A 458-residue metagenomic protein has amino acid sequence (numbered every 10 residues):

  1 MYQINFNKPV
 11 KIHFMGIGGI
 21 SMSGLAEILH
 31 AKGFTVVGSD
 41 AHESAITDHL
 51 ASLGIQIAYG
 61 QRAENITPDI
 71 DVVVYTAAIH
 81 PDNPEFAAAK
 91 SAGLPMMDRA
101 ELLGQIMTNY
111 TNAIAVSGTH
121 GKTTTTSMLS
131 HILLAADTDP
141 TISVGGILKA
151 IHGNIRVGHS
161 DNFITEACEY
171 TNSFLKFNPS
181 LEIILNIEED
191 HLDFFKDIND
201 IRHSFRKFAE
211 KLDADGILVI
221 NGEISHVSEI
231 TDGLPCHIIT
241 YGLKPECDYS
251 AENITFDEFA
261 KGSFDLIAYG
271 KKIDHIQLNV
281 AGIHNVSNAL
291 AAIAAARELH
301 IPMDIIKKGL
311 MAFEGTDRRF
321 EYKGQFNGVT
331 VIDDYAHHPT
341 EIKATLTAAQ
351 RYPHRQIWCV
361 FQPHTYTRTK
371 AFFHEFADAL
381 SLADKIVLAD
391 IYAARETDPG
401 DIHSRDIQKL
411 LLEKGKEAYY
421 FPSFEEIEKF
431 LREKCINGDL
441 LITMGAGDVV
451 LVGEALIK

Functional and structural regions predicted by a protein language model:
Y2-H13, S21, L25-I28, K32 (+4 more regions): Nucleotide phosphate-binding/pyrophosphate-handling subdomain across enzymes that bind or process nucleotide phosphates
N5-F6, I28-F34, A51, E64-P68 (+5 more regions): Phosphate-binding loop of NTP-binding sites
I12-F14, V73, I114, P140 (+3 more regions): Conserved hydrophobic helix-helix packing surfaces used for dimerization/oligomerization
I12-I17, M444: Conserved N-terminal Rossmann-fold NAD(P)-binding element of oxidoreductases
T35-G38, T141, V387, Y419: Conserved beta-strand positions in the Rossmann-like core of class I SAM-dependent methyltransferases
T35-H49: NAD(P)-binding Rossmann-fold cofactor-contacting core
S39-D40, A58-Q61, M97-G104, S143-G146 (+4 more regions): Beta-strand->loop->alpha-helix junctions that form or flank phosphate-binding loops in nucleotide-handling enzymes
A377-N437: C-terminal helical cap/extension that packs against the catalytic core of soluble nucleotide-cofactor enzymes
